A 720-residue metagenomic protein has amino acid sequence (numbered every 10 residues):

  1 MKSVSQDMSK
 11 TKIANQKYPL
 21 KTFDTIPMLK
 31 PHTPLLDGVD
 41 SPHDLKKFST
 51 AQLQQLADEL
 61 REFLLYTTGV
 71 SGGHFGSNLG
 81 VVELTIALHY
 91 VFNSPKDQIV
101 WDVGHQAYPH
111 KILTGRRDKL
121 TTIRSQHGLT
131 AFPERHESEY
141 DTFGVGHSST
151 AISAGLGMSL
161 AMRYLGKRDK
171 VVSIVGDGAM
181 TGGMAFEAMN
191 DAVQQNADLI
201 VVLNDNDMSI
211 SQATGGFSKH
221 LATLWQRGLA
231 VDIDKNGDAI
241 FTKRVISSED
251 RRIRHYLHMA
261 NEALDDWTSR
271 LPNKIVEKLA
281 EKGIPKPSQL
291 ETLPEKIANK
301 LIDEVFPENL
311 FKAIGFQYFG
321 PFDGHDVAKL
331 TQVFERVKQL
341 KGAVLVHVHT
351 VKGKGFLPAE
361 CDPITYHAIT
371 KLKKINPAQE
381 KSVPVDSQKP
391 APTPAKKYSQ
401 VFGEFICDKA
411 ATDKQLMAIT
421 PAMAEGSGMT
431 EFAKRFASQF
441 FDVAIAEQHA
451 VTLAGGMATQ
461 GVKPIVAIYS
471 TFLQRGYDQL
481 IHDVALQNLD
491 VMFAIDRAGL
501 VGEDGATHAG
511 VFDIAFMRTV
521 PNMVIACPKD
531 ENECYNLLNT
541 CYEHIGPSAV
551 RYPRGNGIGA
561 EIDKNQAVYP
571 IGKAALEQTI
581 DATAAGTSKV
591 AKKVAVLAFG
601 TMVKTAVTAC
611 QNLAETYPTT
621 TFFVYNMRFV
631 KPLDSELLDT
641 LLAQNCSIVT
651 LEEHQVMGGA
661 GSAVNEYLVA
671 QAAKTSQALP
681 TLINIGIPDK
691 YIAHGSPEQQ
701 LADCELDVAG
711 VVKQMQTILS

Functional and structural regions predicted by a protein language model:
K2, N15-T114, L310-Q332, L340 (+1 more regions): N-terminal amphipathic, basic-rich helices that act as targeting or association modules
H74, S173-V175, Q317-F322, M417-I419 (+5 more regions): Short catalytic-loop micro-motif centered on adjacent basic/acidic residues
H74-Q195, L416, T420-P421, M429-T430: Cofactor-binding active-site loop characterized by glycine-rich and histidine/acidic residues
T122-T150, A154, Y164-R168, Q194-T365 (+8 more regions): Thiamine diphosphate
V171, V175-A188, G428, F440 (+3 more regions): Extended, hydrophobic alpha-helical segments in both membrane/secreted and soluble proteins
H367-P377: Surface-exposed loop/turn segments flanking beta-strands in extracellular/periplasmic regions
C527-Y542: Conserved glycine-bearing catalytic or ligand-binding loops at nucleotide- and phosphate-handling centers of large
